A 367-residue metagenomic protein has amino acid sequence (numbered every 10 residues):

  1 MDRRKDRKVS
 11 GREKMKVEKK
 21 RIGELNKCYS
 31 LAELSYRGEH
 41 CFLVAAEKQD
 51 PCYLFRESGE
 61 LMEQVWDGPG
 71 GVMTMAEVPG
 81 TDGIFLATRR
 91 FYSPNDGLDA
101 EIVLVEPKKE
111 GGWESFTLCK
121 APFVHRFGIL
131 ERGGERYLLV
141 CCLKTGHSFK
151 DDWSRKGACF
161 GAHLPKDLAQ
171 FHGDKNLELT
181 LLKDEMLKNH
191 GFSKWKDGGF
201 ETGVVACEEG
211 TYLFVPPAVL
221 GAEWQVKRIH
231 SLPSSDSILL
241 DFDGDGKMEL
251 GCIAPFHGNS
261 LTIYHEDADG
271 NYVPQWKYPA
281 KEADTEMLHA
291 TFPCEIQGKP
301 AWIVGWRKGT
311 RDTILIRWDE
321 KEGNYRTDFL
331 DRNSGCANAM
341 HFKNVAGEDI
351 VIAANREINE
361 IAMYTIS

Functional and structural regions predicted by a protein language model:
M1-E13: N-terminal amphipathic/basic-hydrophobic helices that include classical n-h-c signal peptides and signal-anchor
G11-S367: Beta-propeller-forming repeat regions
